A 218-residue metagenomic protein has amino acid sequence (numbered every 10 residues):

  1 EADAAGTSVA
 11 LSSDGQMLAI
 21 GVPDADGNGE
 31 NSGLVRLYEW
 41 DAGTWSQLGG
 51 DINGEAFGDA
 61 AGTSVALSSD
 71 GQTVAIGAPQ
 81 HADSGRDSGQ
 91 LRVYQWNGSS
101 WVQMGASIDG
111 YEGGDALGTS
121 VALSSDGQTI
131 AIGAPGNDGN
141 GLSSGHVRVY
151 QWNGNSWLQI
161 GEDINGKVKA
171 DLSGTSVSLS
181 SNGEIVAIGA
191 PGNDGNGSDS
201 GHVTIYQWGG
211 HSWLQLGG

Functional and structural regions predicted by a protein language model:
E1-G218: Conserved beta-strand/short-helix segments that make up beta-rich extracellular adhesion/recognition modules
